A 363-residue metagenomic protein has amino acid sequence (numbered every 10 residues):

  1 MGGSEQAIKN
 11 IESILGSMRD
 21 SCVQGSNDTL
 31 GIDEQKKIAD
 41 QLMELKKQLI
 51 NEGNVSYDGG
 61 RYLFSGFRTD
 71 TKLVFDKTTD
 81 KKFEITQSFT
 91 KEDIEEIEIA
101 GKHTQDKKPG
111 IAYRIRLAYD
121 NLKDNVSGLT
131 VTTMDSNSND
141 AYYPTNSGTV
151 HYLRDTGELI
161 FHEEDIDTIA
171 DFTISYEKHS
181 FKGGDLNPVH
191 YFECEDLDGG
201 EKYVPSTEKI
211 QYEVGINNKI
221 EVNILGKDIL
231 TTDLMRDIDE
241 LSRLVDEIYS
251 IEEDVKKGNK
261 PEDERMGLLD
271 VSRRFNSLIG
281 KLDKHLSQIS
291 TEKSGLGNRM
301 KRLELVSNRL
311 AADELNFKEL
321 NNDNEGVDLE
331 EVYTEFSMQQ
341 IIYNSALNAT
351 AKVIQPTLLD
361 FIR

Functional and structural regions predicted by a protein language model:
M1-D70, E253-R363: Amphipathic alpha-helical polymerization modules
G59-F64, Q105, R114, Y176-K178 (+4 more regions): Broad hydrophobic/π-residue packing in well-ordered secondary structure
G66, K77-K82, T86-T90, V150-Q288 (+2 more regions): Polar, low-complexity export/assembly segments characteristic of proteins that are secreted or assemble on the cell
T69-N146, S180-L197: Extended beta-strand solenoid/passenger and fiber regions
N146, S206, E335: Short, small/polar residue-rich loop motifs at catalytic or cofactor-binding pockets
